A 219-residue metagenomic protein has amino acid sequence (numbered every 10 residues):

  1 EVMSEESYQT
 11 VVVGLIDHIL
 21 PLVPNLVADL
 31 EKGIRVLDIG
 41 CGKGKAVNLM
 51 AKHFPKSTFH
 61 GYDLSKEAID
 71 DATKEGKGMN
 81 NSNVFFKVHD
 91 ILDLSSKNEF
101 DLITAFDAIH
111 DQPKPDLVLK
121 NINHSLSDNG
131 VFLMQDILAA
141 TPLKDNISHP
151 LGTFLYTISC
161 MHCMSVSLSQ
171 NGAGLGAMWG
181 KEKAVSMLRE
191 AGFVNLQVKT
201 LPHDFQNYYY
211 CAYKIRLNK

Functional and structural regions predicted by a protein language model:
E1-I34: Conserved Class I S-adenosyl-L-methionine-dependent methyltransferase catalytic core
R35-L37, V47-L92: Class I SAM-dependent methyltransferase SAM/SAH-binding core
L92-I103: A short acidic, Gly/Pro-enriched loop at the edge of an enzyme's catalytic core that lines a small-molecule cofactor
D101-P115: A short SAM/SAH-binding and catalytic strip from SAM-dependent methyltransferases
D116-D128: A short glycine-rich, Lys/Arg-flanked "PGG" loop and its adjoining helix->strand segment in the class I
N129-D136: Conserved beta-strand signature within the Rossmann-like core of class I S-adenosyl-L-methionine
I137-E190: C-terminal alpha-helical "lid/dimerization" subdomain adjacent to the S-adenosyl-L-methionine
G192-K219: Core SAM-dependent methyltransferase catalytic element
